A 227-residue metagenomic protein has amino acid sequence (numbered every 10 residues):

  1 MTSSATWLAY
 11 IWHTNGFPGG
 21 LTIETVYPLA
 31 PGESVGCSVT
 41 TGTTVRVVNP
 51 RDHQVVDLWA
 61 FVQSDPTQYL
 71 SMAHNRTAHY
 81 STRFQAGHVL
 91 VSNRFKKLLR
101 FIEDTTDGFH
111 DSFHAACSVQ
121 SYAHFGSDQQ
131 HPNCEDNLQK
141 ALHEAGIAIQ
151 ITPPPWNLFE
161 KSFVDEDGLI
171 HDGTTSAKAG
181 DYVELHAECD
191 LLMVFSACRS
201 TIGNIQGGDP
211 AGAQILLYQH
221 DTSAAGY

Functional and structural regions predicted by a protein language model:
M1-Y227: Acidic, Ser/Thr/Pro
